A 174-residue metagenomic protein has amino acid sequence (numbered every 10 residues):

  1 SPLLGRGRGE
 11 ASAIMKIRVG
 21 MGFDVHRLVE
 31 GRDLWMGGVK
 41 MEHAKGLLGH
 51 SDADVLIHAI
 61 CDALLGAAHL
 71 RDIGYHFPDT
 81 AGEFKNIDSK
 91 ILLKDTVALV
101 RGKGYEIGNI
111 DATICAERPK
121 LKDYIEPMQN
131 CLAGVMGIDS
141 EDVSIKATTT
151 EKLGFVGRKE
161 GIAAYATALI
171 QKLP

Functional and structural regions predicted by a protein language model:
S1-L3: Ser/Thr/Pro/Gly-rich low-complexity, intrinsically disordered segments
G5-G7: Glycine-biased, low-complexity coil/linker segments
G9-I14: Short, Lys/Arg-enriched N-terminal segments with co-localized hydrophobic residues within the first ~10-30 amino acids
M15-E126, M136: RNase III-family endoribonuclease catalytic core
I125-Q129, K159: Short, low-complexity, polybasic intrinsically disordered segments
D139-D142: Short acidic capping loops at alpha-helix termini that bridge into adjacent secondary structure
I145-T149: Pyridoxal 5′-phosphate
V156-P174: C-terminal edge-of-domain segments
